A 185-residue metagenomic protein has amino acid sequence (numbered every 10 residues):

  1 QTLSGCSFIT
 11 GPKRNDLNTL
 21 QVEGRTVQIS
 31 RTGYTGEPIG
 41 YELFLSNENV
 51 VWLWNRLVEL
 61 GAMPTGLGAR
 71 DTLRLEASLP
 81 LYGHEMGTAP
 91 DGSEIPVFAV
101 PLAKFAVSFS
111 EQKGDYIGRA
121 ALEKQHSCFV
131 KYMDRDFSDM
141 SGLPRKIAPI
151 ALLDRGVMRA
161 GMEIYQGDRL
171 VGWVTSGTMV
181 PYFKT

Functional and structural regions predicted by a protein language model:
Q1-T185: Conserved, structured C-terminal
